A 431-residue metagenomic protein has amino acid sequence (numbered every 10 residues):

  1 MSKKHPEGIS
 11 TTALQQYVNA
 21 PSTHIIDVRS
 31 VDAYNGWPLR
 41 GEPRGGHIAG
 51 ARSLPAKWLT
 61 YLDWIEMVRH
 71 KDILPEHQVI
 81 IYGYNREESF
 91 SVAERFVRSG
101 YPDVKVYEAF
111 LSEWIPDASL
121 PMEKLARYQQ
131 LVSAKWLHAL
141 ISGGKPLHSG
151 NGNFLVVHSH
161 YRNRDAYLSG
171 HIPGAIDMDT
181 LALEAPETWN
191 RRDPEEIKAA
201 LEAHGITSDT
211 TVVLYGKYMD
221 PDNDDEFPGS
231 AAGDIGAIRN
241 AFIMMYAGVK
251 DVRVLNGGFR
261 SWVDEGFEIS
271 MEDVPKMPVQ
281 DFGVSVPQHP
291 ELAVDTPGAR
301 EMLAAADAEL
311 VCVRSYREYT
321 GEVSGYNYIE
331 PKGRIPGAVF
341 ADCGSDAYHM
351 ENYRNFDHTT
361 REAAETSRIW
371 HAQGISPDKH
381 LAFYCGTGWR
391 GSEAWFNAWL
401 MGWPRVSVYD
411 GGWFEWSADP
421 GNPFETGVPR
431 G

Functional and structural regions predicted by a protein language model:
M1-G431: Cytosolic catalytic domains that perform sulfur/thiol-centered chemistry
